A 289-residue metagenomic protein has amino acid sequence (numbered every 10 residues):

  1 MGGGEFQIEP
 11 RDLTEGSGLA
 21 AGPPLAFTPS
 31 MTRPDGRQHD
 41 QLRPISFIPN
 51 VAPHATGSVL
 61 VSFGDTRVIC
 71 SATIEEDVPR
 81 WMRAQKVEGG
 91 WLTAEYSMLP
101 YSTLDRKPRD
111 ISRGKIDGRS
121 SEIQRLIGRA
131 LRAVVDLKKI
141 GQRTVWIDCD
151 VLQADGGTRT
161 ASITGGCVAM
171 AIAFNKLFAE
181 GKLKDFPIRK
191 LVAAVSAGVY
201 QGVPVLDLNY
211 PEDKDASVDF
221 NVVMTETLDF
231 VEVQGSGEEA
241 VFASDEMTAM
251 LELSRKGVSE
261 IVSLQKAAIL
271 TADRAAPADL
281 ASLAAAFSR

Functional and structural regions predicted by a protein language model:
M1-G3, I8: Glycine-biased, low-complexity coil/linker segments
A21, A26-T28: Short, positively charged and aromatic/hydrophobic N-terminal segments
P29-P53, S62: Short, Gly/Pro- and small/polar-rich lid/capping loops
V51, V59-I140, F230, Q234-T248: Glycine-rich, flexible beta-strand/loop modules in the N-terminal catalytic cores of phosphate-handling
I111-I116, C149-T158: A short glycine/serine-rich beta->alpha loop
G118, K139-Q142, G157-A161, A171-N175 (+1 more regions): A structural signal for small-residue-enriched, beta-sheet-centric alpha/beta enzyme cores and oligomeric scaffold folds
